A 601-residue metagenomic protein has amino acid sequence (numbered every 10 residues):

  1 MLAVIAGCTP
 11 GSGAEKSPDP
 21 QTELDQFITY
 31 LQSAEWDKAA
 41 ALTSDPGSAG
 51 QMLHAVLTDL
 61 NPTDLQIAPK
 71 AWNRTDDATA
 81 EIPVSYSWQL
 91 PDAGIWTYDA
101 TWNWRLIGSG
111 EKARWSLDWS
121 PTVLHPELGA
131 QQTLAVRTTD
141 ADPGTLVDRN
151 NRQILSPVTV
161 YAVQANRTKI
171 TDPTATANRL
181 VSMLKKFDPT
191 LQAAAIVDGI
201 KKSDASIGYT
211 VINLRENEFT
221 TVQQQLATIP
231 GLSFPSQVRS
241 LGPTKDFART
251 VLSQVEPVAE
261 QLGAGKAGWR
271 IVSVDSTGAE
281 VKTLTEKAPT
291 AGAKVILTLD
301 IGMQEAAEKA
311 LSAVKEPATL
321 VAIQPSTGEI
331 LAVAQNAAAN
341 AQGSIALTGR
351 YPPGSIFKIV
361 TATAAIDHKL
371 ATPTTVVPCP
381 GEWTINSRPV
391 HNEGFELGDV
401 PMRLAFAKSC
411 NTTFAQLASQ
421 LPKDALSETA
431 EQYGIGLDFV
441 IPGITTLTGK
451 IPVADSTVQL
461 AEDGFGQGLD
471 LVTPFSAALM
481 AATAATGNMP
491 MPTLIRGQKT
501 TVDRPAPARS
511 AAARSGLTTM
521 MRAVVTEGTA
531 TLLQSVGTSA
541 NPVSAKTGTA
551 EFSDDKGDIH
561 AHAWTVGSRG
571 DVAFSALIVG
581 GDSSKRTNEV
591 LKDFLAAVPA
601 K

Functional and structural regions predicted by a protein language model:
L2-T22, M489: C-terminal region of N-terminal signal peptides and the immediate post-cleavage residues of exported proteins
C8-P10, T63, K70, T75-A78 (+5 more regions): Conserved SxxK-family serine transpeptidase/carboxypeptidase catalytic domain of penicillin-binding proteins
G13-E15, D25-I28, L42, S87-P91 (+13 more regions): Second-shell loop/turn segments in exported
Q21-T22, Q26, S33-P83: Short solvent-exposed beta->alpha transition segments
R74-R137, M520-A523: Exposed beta-sheet edge and beta->alpha loop/turn motif
S85, T97, S116-S120, L124 (+5 more regions): Small/polar-residue-rich segments within soluble enzyme cores
V123-D140, V147, L155-N166, I170-T174 (+5 more regions): Short pre-catalytic segments that frame enzyme active sites
A318-G349, A364, H368-G580, P599-A600: Beta-lactam-recognizing serine transpeptidase/beta-lactamase-like catalytic domain environment
